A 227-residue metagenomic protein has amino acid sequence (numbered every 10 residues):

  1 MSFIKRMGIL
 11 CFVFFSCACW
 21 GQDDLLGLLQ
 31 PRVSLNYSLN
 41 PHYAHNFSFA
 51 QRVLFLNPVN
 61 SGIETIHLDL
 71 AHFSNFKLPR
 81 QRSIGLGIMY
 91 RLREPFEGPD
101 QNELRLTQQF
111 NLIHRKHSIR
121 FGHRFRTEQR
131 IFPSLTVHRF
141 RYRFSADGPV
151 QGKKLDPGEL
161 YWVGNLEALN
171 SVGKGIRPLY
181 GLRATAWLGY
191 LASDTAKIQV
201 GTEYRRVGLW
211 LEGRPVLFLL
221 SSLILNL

Functional and structural regions predicted by a protein language model:
Q22-K77: Start-of-domain marker
G27-L29, E64-L68, N102-L106, T136-Y142 (+2 more regions): Residues that define the transmembrane beta-barrel architecture of outer-membrane proteins
Y37, F76, L112-H114, G148-V150 (+2 more regions): Residue-level signature of outer-membrane beta-barrel architecture
P41-Y43, R80-Q81, R115-F121, V150-L160 (+1 more regions): Short loop/turn motifs that connect adjacent beta-strands in outer-membrane beta-barrel proteins
H45-F47, I84-L86, I119-F125, Y142 (+4 more regions): Transmembrane beta-strands of outer-membrane beta-barrel proteins
F49-F55, I88-E94, H114-K116, T127-I131 (+3 more regions): Transmembrane beta-strands of outer-membrane beta-barrel pores
F110, P215-L227: Outer-membrane beta-barrel "beta-signal"
